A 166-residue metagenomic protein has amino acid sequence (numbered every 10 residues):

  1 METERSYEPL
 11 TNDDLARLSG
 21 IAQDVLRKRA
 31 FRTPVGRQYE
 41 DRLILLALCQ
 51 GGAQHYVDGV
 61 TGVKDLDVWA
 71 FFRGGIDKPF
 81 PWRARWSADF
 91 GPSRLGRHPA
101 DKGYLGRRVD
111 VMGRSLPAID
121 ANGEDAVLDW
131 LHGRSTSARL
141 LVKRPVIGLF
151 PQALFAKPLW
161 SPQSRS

Functional and structural regions predicted by a protein language model:
M1-V63, F71-S166: Catalytic core of pol beta-like nucleotidyltransferases
